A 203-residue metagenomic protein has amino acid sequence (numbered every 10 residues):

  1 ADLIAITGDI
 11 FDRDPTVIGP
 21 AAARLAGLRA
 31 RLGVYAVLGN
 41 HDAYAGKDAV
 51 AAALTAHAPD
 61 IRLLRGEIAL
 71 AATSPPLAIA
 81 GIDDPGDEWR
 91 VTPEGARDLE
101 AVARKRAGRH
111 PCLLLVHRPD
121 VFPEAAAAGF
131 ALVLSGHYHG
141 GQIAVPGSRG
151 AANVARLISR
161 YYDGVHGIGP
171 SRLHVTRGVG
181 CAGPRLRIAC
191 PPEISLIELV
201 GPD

Functional and structural regions predicted by a protein language model:
A1-D203: Soluble catalytic domains of enzymes that build or remodel membrane lipids, polysaccharides, and related
